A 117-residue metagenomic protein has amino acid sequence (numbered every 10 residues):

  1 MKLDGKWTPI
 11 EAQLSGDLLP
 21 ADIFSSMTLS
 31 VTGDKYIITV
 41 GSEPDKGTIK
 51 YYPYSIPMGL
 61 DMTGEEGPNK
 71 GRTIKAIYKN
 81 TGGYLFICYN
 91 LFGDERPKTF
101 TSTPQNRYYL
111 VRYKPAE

Functional and structural regions predicted by a protein language model:
M1-T8: N-terminal helix-cap/turn-to-beta initiation motif at the start of protein domains
P9-A21, T32-T99: Contiguous, well-ordered beta-strand patches that form the walls/edges of small beta-barrel/beta-sandwich domains
F24-S30: Short, compositionally biased strand/turn segments that nucleate or flank brief secondary-structure elements
T103-N106: Short, solvent-exposed loop/turn segments at conserved positions within beta-propeller repeat blades
Y108-L110: Short hydrophobic/aromatic beta-strand or adjacent loop that forms the aromatic wall/cage of a ligand/substrate-binding
R112-E117: Short beta-strand-to-coil "C-cap" segments at the C-terminal boundary of structured domains/repeats, marking
